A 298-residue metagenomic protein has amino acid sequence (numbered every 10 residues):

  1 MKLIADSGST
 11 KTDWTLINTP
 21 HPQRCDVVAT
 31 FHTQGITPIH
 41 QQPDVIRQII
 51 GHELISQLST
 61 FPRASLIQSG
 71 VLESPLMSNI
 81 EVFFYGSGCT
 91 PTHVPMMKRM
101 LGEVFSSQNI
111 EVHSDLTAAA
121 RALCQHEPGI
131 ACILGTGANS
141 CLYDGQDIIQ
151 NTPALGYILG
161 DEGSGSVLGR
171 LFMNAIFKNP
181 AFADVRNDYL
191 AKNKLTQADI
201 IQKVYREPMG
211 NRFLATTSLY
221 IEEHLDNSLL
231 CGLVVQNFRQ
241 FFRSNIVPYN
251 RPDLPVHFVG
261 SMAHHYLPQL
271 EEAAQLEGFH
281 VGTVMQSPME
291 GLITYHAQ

Functional and structural regions predicted by a protein language model:
M1-I80, P128-I130, L171-Q298: ATP-binding/phosphotransfer module of carbohydrate and carboxylate kinases, centering on a glycine-rich
G8, T15, S87, T117 (+1 more regions): Anionic group-transfer/hydrolysis microenvironments
I49, Y85-H93: Alpha-helical substrate-recognition element adjacent to the catalytic core
T90-D184: Phosphate-binding/catalytic loop of phosphoryl-transfer enzymes
